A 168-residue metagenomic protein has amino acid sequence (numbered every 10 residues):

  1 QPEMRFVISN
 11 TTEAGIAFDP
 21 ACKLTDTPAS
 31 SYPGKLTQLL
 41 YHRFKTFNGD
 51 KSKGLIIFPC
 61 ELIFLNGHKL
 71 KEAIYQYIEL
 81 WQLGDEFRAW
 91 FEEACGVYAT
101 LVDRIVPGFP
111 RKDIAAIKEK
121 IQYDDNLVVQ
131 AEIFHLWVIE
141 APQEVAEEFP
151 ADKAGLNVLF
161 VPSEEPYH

Functional and structural regions predicted by a protein language model:
Q1-H168: Substrate/ligand-engaging "lid" and interaction regions
